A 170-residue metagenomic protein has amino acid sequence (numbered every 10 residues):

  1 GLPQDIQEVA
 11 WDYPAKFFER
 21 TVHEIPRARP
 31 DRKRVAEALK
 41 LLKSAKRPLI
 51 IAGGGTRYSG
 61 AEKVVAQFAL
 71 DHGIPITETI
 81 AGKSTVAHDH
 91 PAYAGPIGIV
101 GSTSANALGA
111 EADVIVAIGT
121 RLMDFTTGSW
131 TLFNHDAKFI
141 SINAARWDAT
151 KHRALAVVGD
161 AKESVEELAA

Functional and structural regions predicted by a protein language model:
G1-S44, A170: Conformationally flexible catalytic loops at phosphate/diphosphate-handling active centers
L2, A81-A170: Glycine-rich, acidic loop regions that bind phosphate or pyrophosphate groups
L2-Q7, G54-T56, R146: Glycine-rich beta-alpha junction loops
A10-Y13, A61-E62, D89, H152: Short, well-ordered secondary-structure micro-motifs
A15-F17, A61-I74, S129-H135, L155-A156: Short, solvent-exposed amphipathic alpha-helical segments in soluble enzyme and RNA/protein-processing domains
E24-R27, I51-G55, L155-A156: Flexible, glycine/proline-enriched loop segments at strand-loop-helix junctions that form or flank small-ligand binding
P30, E37, L42-I115: Anionic-ligand anchoring segments at beta-strand to alpha-helix junctions in alpha/beta enzyme folds, i.e., glycine
